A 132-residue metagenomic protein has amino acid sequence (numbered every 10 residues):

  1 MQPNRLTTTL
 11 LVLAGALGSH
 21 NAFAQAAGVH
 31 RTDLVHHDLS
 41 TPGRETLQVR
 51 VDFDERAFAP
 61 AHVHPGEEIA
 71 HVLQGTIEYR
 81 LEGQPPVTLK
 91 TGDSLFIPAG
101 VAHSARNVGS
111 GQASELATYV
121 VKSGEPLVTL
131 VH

Functional and structural regions predicted by a protein language model:
Q2-L47, F96, P126-H132: A short, N-terminal "cap"/entry segment at the start of jelly-roll beta-barrel domains of the cupin/DSBH fold
R44, R56-I69: A short beta-loop-beta micro-motif enriched in histidine and acidic residues
T46-Q48, H64-E67, Q84, G100 (+1 more regions): Extracytoplasmic
F53-D54, G83-G100: Short acidic-glycine-tyrosine-enriched beta hairpin
F58-P60, E78, L95, A99-R106: Histidine-centered metal-chelating micro-motifs
A59-H64, L81, R106-V108, L130: Short histidine-centered beta-strand/loop micro-motifs that create catalytic or ligand/metal-coordination sites
P65-G83, D93: Glycine- and acidic-residue-biased ligand/ion/polar-headgroup-sensing regions
P86, G100-E125: Ligand-binding loop in jelly-roll beta-barrel domains
